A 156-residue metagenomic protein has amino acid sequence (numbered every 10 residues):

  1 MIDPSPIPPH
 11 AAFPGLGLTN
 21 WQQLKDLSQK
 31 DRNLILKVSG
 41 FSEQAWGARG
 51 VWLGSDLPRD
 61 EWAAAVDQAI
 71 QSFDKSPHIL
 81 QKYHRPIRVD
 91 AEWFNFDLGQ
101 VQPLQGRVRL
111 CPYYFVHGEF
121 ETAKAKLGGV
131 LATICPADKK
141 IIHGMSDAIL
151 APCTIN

Functional and structural regions predicted by a protein language model:
M1-I155: Domain-scale recognition of functional cores that engage charged ligands
